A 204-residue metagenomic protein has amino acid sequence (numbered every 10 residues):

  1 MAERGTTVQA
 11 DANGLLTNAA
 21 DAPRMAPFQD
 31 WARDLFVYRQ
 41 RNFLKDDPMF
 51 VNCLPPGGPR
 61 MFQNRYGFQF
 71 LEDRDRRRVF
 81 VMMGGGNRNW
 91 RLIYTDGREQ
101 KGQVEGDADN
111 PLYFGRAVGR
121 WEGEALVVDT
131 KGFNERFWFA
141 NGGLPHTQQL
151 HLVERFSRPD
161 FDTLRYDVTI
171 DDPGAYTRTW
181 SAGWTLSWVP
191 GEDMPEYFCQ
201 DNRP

Functional and structural regions predicted by a protein language model:
M1-P204: PEST-like low-complexity, intrinsically disordered acidic/proline/serine-rich tracts that flank trafficking/processing
